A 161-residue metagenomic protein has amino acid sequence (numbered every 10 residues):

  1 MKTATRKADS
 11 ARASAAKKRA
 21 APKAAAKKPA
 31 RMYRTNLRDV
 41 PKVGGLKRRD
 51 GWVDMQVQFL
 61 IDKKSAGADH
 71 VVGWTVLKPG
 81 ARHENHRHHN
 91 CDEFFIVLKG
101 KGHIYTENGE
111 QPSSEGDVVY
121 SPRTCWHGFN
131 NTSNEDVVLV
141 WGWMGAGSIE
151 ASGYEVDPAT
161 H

Functional and structural regions predicted by a protein language model:
K2-D69, E84, G153-H161: A short, N-terminal "cap"/entry segment at the start of jelly-roll beta-barrel domains of the cupin/DSBH fold
G73-H88: Conserved short histidine dyad/triad with adjacent acidic residue
W74-T75, Y120, E135-S152: A short hydrophobic beta-strand segment most commonly corresponding to one strand of the jelly-roll/cupin
T75, K101, G109-Q111: Well-ordered beta-strand scaffold positions
E84-H86, I104-Y105, S121, H127-S133: Short beta-strand His + acidic residue motifs that chelate non-heme Fe in jelly-roll/DSBH and cupin folds
N90, G109, C125-W126, E135 (+1 more regions): A generic "binding-loop/recognition-motif" signal
N90-D92, I96-G102: Glycine- and acidic-residue-biased ligand/ion/polar-headgroup-sensing regions
N108-R123: Short acidic-glycine-tyrosine-enriched beta hairpin
